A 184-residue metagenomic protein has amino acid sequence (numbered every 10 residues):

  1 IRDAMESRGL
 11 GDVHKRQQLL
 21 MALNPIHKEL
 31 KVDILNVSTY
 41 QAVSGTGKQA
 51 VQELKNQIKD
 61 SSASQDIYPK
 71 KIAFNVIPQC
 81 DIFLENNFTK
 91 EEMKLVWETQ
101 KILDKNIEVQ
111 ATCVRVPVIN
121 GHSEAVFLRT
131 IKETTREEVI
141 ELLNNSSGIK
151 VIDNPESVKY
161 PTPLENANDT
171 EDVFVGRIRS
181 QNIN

Functional and structural regions predicted by a protein language model:
I1-H14: Single conserved hydrophobic/aromatic residue that forms the stacking wall/gate of nucleotide- or nucleobase-binding
R8, V76, V175: Short clusters of hydrophobic/aromatic residues that line enzyme substrate/ligand-binding pockets
G11-D12, V51-E53, E85-N86, T99-N106 (+2 more regions): Short linear motifs at secondary-structure transitions and domain/linker junctions
G11-V13, G47, I178: Compositionally biased, intrinsically disordered low-complexity regions
Q18-L142: Active-site-lining helix/loop region of Rossmann-like oxidoreductase modules
I107-N184: C-terminal active-site/capping subdomain that shapes the small-molecule cofactor and substrate pocket of enzyme
